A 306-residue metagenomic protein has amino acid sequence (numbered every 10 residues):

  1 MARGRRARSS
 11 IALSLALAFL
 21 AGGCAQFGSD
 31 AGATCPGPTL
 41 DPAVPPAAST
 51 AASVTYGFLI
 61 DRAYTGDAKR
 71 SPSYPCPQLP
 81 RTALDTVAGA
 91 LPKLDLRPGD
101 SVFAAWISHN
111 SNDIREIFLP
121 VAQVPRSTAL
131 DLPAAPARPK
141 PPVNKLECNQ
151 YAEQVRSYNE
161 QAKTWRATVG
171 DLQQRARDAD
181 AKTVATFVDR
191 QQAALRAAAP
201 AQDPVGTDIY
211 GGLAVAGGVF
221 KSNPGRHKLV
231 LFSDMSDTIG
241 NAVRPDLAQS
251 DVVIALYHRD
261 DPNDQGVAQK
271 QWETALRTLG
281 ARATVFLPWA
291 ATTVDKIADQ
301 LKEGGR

Functional and structural regions predicted by a protein language model:
M1-L13: Bacterial N-terminal signal peptides that target proteins for export
L20-G23: C-terminal motif of bacterial Sec signal peptides marking the signal peptidase cleavage site
A25-G28: Bacterial signal peptide processing site
A51-Q174, K228-V230: Von Willebrand factor
G66-S73, N112-E116, D237-V243, P262-V267 (+1 more regions): Extracytoplasmic/secreted cell-surface and envelope-processing proteins
A137-P224: Von Willebrand factor
M235-A275: VWA/integrin I-like adhesion module and closely mimicked acidic/polar interface patches used
G266-R306: C-terminal helix of von Willebrand factor
